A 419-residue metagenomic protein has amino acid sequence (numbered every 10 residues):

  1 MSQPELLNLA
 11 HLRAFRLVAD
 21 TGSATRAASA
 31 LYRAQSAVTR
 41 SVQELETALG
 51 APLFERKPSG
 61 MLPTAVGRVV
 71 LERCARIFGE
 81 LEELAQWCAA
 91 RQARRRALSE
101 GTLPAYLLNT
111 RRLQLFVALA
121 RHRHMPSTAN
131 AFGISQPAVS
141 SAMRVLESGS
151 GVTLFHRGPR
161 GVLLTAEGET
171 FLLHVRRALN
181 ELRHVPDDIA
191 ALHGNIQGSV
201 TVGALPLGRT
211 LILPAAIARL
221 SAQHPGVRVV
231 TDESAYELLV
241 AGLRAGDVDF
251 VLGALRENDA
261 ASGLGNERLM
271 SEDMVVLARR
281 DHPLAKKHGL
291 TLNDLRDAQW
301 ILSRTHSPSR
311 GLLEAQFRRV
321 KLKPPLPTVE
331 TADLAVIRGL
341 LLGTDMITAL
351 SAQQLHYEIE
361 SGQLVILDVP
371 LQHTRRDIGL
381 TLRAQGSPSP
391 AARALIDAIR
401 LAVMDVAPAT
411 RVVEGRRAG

Functional and structural regions predicted by a protein language model:
M1-L7, P58-G60, A65-E72, E83-L107 (+2 more regions): C-terminal effector-binding regulatory domain of bacterial HTH transcription factors
V18-Y32, L119-A131: Short helix-boundary/capping micro-motifs
Q35-S36, A105-R112, Q136-P137, N180 (+6 more regions): N-terminal winged-helix
E46-P63, E147-L164: A short LG(V/I)-centered, amphipathic sequence patch enriched for acidic residue(s) preceding the LG motif
L107, L192, R219, E237-M274 (+2 more regions): Short beta-strand-centered segments that line the small-molecule binding cleft or hinge of alpha/beta clamshell
A235, R244-V248, A254, H306 (+1 more regions): Hydrophobic hinge/microswitch elements
G263-W300, T305: Flexible hinge/capping segments at coil-to-helix
L284-A285, A298-V320, P388-D397, V406-G415: Secondary-structure junction motif
